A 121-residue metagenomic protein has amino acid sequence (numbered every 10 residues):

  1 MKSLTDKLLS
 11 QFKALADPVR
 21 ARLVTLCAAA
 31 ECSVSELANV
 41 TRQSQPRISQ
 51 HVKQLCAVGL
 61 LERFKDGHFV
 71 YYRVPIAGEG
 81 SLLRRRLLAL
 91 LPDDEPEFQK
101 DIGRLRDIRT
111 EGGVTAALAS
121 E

Functional and structural regions predicted by a protein language model:
M1-T5: N-terminal intrinsically disordered/low-complexity leader segments
D6-P46, F69-E79: N-terminal helix-turn-helix DNA-binding core of bacterial DNA-binding proteins
F12, T41, V52, L91 (+1 more regions): Short amphipathic alpha-helical/adjacent loop interface patches that line ligand and macromolecule-binding sites
N39, Q50, C56-A57: Alpha-helical residues within the helix-turn-helix
A57-D66, R73-P75: Beta-hairpin "wing" of winged helix-turn-helix
G78-E121: Amphipathic alpha-helical dimerization/coiled-coil segments that flank or bridge DNA-binding/regulatory modules
